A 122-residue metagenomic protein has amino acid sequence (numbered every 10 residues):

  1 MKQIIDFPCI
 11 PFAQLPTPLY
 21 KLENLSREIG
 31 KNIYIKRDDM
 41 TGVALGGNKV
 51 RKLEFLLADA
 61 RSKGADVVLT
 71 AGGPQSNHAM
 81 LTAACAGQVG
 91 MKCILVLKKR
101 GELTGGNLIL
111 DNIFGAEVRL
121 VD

Functional and structural regions predicted by a protein language model:
M1-D122: PLP-dependent amino-acid enzyme catalytic core
